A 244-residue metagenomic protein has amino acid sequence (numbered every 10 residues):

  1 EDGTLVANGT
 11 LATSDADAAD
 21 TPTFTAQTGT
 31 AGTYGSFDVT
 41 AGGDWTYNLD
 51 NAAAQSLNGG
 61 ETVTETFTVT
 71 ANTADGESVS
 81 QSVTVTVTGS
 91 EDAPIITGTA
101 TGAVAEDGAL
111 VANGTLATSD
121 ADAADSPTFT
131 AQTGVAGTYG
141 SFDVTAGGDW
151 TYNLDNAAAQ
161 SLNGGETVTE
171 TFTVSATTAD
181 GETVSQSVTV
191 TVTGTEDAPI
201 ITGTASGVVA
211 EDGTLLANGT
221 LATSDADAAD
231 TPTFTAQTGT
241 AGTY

Functional and structural regions predicted by a protein language model:
E1-T30, I95-G137, I200-G242: Extracellular ectodomain surface segments
D2, T30-V87, D107, V135-V192 (+3 more regions): Acidic, turn/loop-rich segments in luminal/extracellular domains of secretory-pathway and cell-surface proteins
T13, L49, V87-G89, G98 (+4 more regions): Flexible glycine-/small-residue-rich
A16-A19, N51-A53, S90, A121-A124 (+3 more regions): Acidic glycine-/aspartate-rich tracts in secreted/extracellular proteins
G43, E91-I96, G148, E196-I201: Proline-centered linker/hinge motifs at extracellular inter-domain junctions
S82-T84, A93, S187-T189, A198 (+1 more regions): Residues at or immediately flanking beta-strands
